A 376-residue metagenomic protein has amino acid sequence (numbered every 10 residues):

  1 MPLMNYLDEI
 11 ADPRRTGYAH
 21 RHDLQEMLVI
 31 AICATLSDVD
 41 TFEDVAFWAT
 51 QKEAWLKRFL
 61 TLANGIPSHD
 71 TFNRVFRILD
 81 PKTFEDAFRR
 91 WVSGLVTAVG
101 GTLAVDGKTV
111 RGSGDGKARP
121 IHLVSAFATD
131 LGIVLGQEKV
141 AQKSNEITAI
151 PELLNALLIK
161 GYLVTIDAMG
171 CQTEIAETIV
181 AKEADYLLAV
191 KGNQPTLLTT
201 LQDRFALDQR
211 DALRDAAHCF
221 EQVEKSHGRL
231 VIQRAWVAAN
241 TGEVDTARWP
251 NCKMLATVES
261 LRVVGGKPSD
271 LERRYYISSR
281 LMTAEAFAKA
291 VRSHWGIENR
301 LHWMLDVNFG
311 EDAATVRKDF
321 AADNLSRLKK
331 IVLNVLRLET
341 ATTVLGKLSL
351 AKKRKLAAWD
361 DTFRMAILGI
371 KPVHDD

Functional and structural regions predicted by a protein language model:
M1-V105, V110-S113, P120, S125-Q137 (+4 more regions): Dynamic "connector" segments at or just before major functional cores
L3, V45, I277, L281-V316: Short amphipathic alpha-helical "interface-anchor" segments enriched in bulky aromatics
G17-M27, G266-P268, V316-N324: Structural motif
I30, V45, S68, A104-K108 (+8 more regions): Short, conserved catalytic/metal-binding motifs centered on acidic residues
V92, I147-L163, T173-V180: Short, basic/hydrophobic alpha-helical segments
R119-L123, T173-K191: A short alpha/beta connector and helix-capping loop motif
E138-S144: Short beta->alpha junction loops
K191-S293: An anionic, glycine-rich sequence signature occurring as long contiguous blocks
